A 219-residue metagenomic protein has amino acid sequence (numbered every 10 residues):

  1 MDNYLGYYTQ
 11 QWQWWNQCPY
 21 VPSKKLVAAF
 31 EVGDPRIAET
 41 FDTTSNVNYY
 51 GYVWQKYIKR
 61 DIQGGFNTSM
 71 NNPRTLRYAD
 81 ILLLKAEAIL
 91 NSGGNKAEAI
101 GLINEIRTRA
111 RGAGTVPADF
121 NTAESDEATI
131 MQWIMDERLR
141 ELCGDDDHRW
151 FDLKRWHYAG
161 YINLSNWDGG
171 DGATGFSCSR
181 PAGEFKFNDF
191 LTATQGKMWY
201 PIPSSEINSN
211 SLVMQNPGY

Functional and structural regions predicted by a protein language model:
M1-P22, L26: Polar, glycine-rich mid-to-C-terminal structural blocks that act as macromolecule-binding/assembly scaffolds
E31-Y219: Acidic/polar-rich alpha-helix caps and helix-coil junctions
